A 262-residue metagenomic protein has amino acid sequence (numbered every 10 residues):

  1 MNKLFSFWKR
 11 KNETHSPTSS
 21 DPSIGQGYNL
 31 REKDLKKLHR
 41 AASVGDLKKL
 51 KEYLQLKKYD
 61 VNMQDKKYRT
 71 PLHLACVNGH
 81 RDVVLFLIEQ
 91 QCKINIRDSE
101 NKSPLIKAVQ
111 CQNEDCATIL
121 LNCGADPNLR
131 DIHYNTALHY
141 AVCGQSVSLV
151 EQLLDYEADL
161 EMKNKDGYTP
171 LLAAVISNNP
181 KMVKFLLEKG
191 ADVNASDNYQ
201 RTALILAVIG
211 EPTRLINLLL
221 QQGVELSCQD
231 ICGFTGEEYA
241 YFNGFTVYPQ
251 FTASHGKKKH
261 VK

Functional and structural regions predicted by a protein language model:
M1-K37, Y156, K189, Q221-K262: Ankyrin-repeat-protein effector appendages
K49, D82-V83, D115-C116, S148-L149 (+3 more regions): Conserved ankyrin/ankyrin-like repeat signature
